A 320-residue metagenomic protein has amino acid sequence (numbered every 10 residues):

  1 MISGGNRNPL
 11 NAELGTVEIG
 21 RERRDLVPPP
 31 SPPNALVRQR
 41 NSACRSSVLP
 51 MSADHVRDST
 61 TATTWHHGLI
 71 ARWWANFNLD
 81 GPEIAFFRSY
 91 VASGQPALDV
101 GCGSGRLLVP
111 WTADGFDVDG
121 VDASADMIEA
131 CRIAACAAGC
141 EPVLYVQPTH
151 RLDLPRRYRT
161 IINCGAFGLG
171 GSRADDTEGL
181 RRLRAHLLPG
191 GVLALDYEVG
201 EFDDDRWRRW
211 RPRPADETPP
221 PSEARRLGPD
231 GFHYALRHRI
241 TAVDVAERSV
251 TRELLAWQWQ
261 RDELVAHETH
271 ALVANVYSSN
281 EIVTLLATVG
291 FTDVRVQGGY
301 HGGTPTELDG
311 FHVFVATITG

Functional and structural regions predicted by a protein language model:
C44, V48-Q95, R106: Conserved class I S-adenosyl-L-methionine
G101-G103: Class I SAM-dependent methyltransferase "Motif I" SAM/SAH-binding loop
R106-R151: Class I SAM-dependent methyltransferase SAM/SAH-binding core
D153-I161: A short acidic, Gly/Pro-enriched loop at the edge of an enzyme's catalytic core that lines a small-molecule cofactor
N163-A166: A short beta-strand submotif of the Rossmann-like class I SAM-dependent methyltransferase core that lines
T177-P189: A short glycine-rich, Lys/Arg-flanked "PGG" loop and its adjoining helix->strand segment in the class I
A194-N280: SAM-dependent methyltransferase
V273-G320: C-terminal lobe and adjacent flexible extensions of AdoMet/dcAdoMet transferase-like proteins
